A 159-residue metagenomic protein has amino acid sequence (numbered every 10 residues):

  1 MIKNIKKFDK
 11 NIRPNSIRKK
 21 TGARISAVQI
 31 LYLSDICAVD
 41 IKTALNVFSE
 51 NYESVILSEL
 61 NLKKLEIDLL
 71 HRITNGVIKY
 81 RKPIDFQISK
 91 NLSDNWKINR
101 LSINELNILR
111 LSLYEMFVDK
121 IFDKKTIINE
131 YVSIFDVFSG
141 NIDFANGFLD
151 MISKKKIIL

Functional and structural regions predicted by a protein language model:
M1-L159: N-terminal interaction/assembly modules
